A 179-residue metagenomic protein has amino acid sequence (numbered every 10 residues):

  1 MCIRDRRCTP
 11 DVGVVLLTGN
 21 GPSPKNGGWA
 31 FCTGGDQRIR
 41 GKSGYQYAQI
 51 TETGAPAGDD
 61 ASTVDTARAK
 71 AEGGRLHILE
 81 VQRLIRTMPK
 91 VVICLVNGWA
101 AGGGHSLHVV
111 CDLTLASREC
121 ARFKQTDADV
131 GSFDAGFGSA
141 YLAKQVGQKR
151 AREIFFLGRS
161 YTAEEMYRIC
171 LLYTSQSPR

Functional and structural regions predicted by a protein language model:
M1-D5, Y173-P178: Conserved small/polar residues in nucleotide/adenosyl-binding loops
M1-P22: Conserved CoA-thioester-binding segment of acyl-CoA-metabolizing enzymes
L17, D36, L107-H108, M166: Hydrophobic/aromatic residues within transmembrane alpha-helices of multi-pass small-molecule transporters
G19-V81, G131: Glycine- (often His-adjacent) and acidic-residue-rich active-site loop that binds/positions the CoA thioester
V81-T87, L95, A101-F155, I169: CoA-thioester-processing core
R159-E164: Acidic, divalent-metal-coordinating active-site segment for phosphoryl/phosphodiester hydrolysis, typified by short
